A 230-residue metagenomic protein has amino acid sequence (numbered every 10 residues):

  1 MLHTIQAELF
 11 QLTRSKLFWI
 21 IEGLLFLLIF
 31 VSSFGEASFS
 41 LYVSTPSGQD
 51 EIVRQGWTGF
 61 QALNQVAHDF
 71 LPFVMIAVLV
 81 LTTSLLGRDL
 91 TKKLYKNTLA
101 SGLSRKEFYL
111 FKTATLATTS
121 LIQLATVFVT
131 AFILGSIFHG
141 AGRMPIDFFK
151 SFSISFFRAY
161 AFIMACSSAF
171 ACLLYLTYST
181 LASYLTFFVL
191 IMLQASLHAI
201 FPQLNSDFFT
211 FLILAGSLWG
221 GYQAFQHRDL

Functional and structural regions predicted by a protein language model:
M1-L25: Aromatic- and glycine-rich beta-strand/loop motifs that create alpha-glucan
I5, Q11-L12, L212-L230: Junction motif at the cytosolic side of a transmembrane helix
I5-L12, F108-Y109, F152-F157, F225: Hydrophobic alpha-helical elements at and bordering transmembrane segments of multi-pass membrane proteins
F18-I21, T98, F108, A182-Y184: Alpha-helical transmembrane segments and their helix-entry boundary regions
E22-L85, L110-T180, F187-F188, A195-H198 (+1 more regions): Secretory targeting signals
S33, G87, A195, W219-Q226: Structural signal for the C-terminal ends of transmembrane alpha-helices and the immediately following loop
T82-A100, T113: Transmembrane helix boundary and interhelical loop/hinge segments in multi-pass membrane proteins
S104-R105: Short coil/turn motifs that cap or connect alpha-helices
